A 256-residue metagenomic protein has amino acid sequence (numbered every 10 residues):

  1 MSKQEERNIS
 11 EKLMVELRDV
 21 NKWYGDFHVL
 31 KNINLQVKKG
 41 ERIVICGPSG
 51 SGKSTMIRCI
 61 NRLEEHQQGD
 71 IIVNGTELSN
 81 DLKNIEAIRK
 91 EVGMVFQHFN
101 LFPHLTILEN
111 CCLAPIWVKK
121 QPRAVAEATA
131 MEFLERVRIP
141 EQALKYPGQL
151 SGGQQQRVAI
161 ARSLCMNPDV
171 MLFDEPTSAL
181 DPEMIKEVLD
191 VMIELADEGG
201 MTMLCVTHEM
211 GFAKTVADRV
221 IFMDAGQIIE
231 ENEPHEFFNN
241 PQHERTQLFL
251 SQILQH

Functional and structural regions predicted by a protein language model:
M1-I9, T246: Pre-NBD coupling/linker segments of ABC/ABC-like ATPases
E6, E194-D197, N239, Q255: Secondary-structure boundary motif
S10-E236: ABC family nucleotide-binding domain
E231, H235-H256: C-terminal boundary and immediately downstream tail of ABC-type ATPase nucleotide-binding domains
